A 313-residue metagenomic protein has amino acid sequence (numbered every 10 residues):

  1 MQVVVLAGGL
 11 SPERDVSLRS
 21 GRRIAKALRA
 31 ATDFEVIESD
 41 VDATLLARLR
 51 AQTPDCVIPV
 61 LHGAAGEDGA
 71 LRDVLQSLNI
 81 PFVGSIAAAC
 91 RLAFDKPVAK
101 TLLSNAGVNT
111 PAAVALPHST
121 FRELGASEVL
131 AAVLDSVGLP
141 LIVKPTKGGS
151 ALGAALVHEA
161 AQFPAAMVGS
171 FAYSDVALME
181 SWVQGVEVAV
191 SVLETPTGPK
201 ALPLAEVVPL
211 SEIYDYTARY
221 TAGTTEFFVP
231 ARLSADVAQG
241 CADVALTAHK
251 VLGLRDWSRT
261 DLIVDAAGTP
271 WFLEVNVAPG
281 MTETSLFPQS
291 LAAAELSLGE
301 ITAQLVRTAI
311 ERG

Functional and structural regions predicted by a protein language model:
M1-A7, L49, L92-G185: Active-site nucleotide/adenylate-binding loops and adjacent lid/helix of ATP-dependent enzymes
M1-T101, N105, P117-A132, T308-G313: ATP-binding N-terminal substructure of ATP-dependent carboxylate-amine bond-forming enzymes
V36, P81-F82, T110, L141 (+1 more regions): Hydrophobic beta-strand scaffold residues
A70-S77, Y214-T221, V277: Short, flexible, mixed-charge acidic loops at enzyme active sites
L116, A154-E159, V192-T195, D265 (+2 more regions): Short beta-strand-to-turn element immediately C-terminal to the catalytic PLP-Schiff-base lysine in fold type I
H158-D243, T269-W271: Phosphate-binding site of ATP-dependent enzymes
S234-G313: ATP-dependent carboxylate activation and anion-phosphoryl transfer catalytic cores that bind Mg-ATP to form
